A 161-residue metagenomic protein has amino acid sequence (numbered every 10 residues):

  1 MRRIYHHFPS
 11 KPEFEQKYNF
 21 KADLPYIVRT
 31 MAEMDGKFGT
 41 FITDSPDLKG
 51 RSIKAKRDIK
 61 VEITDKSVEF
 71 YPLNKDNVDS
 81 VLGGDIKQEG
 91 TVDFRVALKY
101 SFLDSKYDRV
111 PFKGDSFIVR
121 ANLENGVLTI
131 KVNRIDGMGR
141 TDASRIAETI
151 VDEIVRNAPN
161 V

Functional and structural regions predicted by a protein language model:
M1-V119, D142-R145, V161: Intrinsically disordered, low-complexity polar/charged tails and linkers
G126: Conserved phosphate-interacting/catalytic interface
N133: Conserved NTP-donor binding/palm subdomain of two-metal-ion nucleotidyltransferases/polymerases, i.e., the charged
D136-M138: Short, surface-exposed beta-strand-loop junctions and turns on beta-sheet-rich folds
R140-D152: Well-ordered, non-membrane alpha-helical segments in soluble/globular domains
T149-V161: Flexible helix-coil linker/hinge segments at domain or subdomain boundaries
